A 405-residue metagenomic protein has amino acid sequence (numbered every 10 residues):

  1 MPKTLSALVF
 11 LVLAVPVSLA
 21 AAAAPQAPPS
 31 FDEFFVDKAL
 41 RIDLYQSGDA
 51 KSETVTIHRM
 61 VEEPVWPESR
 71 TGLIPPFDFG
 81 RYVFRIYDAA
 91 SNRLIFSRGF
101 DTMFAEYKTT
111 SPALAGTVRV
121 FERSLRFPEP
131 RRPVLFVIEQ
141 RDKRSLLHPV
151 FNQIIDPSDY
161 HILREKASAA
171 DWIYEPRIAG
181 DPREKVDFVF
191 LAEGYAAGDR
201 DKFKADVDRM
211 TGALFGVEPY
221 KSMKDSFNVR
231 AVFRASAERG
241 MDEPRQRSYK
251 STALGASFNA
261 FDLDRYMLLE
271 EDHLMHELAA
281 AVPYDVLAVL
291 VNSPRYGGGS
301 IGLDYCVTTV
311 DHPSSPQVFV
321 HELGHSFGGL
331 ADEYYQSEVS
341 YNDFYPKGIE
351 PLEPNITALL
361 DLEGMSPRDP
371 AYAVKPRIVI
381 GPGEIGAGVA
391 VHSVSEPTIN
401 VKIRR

Functional and structural regions predicted by a protein language model:
A7-S18: Bacterial N-terminal signal peptides
A23-E122, E353: N-terminal prosegments of processed precursors
E33-Q46, A50-E53, Y334-R405: Replace "(M1/M4/M9/M12/WLM)" with "(e.g., M1/M4/M8/M9/M12/M26/WLM)" and add "not limited to" to clarify scope
L114-P182: Extended acidic/polar, glycine-enriched regions that form or flank non-catalytic beta-rich accessory modules
Y160-K221, A231-M241, A260: Fold-level signature of zinc-dependent metallopeptidase catalytic domains
K202, G299-E322: Short pre-active-site segment immediately N-terminal to the catalytic Zn-binding motif
V229-G302: Active-site-proximal segments of metallohydrolase catalytic domains
L323-V339: Catalytic Zn2+-binding segment of zinc metalloproteases
